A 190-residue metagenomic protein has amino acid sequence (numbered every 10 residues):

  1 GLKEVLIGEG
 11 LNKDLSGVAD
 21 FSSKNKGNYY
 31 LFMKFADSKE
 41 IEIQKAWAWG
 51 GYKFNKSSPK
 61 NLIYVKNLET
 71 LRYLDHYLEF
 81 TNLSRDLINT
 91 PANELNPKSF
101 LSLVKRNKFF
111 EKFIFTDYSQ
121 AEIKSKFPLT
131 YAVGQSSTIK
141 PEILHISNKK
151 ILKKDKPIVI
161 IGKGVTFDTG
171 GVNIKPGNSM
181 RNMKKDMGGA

Functional and structural regions predicted by a protein language model:
G1-G164: Short amphipathic alpha-helical segment within the helicase RecA-like ATPase core that mediates nucleic-acid
V104, I158-I160, N173-A190: Alpha-helical metal-binding/catalytic segments enriched in His/Glu/Asp
